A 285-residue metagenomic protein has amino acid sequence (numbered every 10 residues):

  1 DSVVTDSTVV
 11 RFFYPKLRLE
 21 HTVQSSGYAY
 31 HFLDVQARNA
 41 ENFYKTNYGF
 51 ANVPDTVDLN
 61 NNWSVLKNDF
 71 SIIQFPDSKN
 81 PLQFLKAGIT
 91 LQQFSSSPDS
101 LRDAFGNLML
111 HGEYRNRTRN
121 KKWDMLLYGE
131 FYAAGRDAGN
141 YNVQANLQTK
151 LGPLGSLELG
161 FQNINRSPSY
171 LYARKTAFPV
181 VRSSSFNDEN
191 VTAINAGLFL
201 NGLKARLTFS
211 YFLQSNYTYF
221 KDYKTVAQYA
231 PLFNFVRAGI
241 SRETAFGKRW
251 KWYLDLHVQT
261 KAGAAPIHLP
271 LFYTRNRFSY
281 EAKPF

Functional and structural regions predicted by a protein language model:
S2-F285: Exposed, low-structure sequence patches enriched in small/polar residues
